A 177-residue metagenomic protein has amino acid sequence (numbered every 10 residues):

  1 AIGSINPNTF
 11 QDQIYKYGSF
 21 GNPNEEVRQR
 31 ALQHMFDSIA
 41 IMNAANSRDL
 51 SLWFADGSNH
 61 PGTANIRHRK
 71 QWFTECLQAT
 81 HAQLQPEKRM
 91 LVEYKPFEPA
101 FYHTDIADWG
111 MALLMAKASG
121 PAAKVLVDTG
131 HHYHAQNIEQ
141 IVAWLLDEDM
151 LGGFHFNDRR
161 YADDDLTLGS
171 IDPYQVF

Functional and structural regions predicted by a protein language model:
I2-P7, Q13-K124: Active-site acidic/histidine proton-transfer and metal-coordination neighborhood in alpha/beta enzyme cores
N8, D37, G130-H131, V176: Broad hydrophobic/π-residue packing in well-ordered secondary structure
A64, Y102-G110, H131-F177: Gly/Pro-rich active-site loop or hairpin
V92, V125-G130, F156-N157: Active-site flanking residues adjacent to catalytic metal/cofactor-binding acidic residues
